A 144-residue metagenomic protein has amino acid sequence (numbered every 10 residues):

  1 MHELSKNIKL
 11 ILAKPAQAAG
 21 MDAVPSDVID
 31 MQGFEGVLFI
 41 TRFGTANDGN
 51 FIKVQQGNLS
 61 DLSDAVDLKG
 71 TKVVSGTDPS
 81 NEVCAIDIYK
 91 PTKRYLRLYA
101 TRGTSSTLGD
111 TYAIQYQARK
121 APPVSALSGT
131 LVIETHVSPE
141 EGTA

Functional and structural regions predicted by a protein language model:
M1-A144: Surface-exposed, low-hydrophobicity beta-strand/loop segments enriched in small/polar/acidic residues
